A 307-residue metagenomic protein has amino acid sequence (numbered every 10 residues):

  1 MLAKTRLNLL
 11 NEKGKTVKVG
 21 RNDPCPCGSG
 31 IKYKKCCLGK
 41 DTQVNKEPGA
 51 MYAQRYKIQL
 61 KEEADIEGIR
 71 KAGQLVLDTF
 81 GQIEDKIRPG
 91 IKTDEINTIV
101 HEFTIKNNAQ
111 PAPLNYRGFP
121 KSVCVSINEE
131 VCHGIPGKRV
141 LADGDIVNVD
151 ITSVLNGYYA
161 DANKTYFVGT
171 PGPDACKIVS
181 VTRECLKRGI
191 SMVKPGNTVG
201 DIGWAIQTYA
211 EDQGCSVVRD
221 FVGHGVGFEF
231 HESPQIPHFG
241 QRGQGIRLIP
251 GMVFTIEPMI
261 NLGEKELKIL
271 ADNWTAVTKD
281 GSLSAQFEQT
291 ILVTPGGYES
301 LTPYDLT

Functional and structural regions predicted by a protein language model:
M1-A3, K13: Low-complexity, intrinsically disordered regions enriched in charged/polar residues
L2, G20, S29-I31, K35 (+1 more regions): Active-site neighborhoods and metal-handling regions in enzymes and metal-associated proteins
T5-L9: N-terminal cationic and glycine-rich segments that engage phosphates or anionic surfaces
E12-K13, Y56: A short, compositionally biased domain-edge/stem linker segment
G14-G20: Short, flexible, mixed-charge glycine/proline-rich loop motifs that serve as phosphate/nucleic-acid-contacting
C25: Short cysteine-rich clusters marking metal-coordination/redox-active sites
